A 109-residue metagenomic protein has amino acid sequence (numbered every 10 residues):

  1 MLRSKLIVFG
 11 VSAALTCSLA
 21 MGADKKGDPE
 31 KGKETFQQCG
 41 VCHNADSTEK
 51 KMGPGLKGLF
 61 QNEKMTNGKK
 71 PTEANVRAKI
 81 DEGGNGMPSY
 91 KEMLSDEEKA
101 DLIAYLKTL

Functional and structural regions predicted by a protein language model:
M1-D28, K79, L106-L109: Post-cleavage N-terminal segment of exported redox proteins
L2-V8, A45, T66-N75, Y90-T108: Periplasmic c-type cytochrome electron-transfer domains
V11-L15, S47-K50, A74-N75: Short hydrophobic/aromatic-rich motifs at helix boundaries and adjacent loops
A13, A23, K33, N67 (+1 more regions): Short N-terminal micro-motifs specific to bacterial/archaeal maturation and metal-cluster initiation sites
S18-F36, N62, P71-N75: Electrostatic cytochrome c docking/interface patches
K25-E49, E82: Sequence/structural segment immediately N-terminal to covalent heme-attachment motifs in c-type and related
V41, G58, K64-A74, D81-G84: Mature, secreted membrane-active peptide modules
K50-Q61, A78-L109: Axial heme c-ligation environment in periplasmic c-type cytochrome domains
